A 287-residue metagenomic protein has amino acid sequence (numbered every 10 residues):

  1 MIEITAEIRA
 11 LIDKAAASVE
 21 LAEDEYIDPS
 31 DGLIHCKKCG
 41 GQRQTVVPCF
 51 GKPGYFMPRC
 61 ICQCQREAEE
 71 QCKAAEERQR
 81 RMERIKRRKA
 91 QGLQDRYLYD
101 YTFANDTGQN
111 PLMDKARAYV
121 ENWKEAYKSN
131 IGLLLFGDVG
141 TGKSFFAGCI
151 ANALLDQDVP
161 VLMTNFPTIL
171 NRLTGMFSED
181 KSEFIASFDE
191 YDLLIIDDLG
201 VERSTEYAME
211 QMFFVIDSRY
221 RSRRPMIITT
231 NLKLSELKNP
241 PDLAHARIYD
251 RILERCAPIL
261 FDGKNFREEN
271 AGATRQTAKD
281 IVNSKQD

Functional and structural regions predicted by a protein language model:
M1-T107, E269-D287: A short, basic N-terminal segment
L93-L133: Pre-Walker A (pre-P-loop) alpha-helix and adjacent loop at the N terminus of AAA/AAA+ ATPase modules, a conserved
P111-V120, K128, A151-Y191, R203-E210: Short glycine-rich substrate-engagement loop in P-loop NTPases that contacts/grips substrate
Y127-A147: Walker A/P-loop nucleotide-binding motif
L133, L162, I195, I227 (+1 more regions): Hydrophobic/aromatic beta-strand patches that form the interior of the parallel beta-sheet core in alpha/beta enzyme
V159-P160, E190-L193, S222-I228: Loop/turn-to-beta-strand initiation segments
N171-R172, E202-D287: Replace "adjacent to P-loop NTPase cores in ATP/GTP-dependent enzymes" with "adjacent to NTP-binding cores
D198-L199: Walker B catalytic acidic pair
